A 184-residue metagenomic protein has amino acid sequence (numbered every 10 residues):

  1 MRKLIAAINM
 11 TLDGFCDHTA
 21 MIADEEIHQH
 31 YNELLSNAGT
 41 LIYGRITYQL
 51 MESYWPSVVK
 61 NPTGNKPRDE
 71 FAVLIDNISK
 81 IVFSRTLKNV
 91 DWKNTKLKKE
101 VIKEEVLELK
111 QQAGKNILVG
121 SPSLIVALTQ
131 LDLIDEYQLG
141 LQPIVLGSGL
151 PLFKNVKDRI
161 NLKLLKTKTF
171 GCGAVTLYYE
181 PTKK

Functional and structural regions predicted by a protein language model:
M1-K184: Enzymes that bind and transform nitrogen-containing heteroaromatic metabolites
